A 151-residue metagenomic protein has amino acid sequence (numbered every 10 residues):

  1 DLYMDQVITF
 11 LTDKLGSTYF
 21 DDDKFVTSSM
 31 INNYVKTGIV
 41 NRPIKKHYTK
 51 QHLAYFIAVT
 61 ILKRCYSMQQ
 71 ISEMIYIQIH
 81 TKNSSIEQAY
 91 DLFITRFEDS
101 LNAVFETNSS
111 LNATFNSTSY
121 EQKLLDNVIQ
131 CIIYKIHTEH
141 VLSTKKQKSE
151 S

Functional and structural regions predicted by a protein language model:
D1-Q78: Basic helix-turn-helix/winged-helix DNA-binding cores and closely related short helical interaction motifs
T81-S151: Intrinsically disordered, low-complexity, charge-dense segments enriched in Lys/Arg and Glu/Asp interspersed
